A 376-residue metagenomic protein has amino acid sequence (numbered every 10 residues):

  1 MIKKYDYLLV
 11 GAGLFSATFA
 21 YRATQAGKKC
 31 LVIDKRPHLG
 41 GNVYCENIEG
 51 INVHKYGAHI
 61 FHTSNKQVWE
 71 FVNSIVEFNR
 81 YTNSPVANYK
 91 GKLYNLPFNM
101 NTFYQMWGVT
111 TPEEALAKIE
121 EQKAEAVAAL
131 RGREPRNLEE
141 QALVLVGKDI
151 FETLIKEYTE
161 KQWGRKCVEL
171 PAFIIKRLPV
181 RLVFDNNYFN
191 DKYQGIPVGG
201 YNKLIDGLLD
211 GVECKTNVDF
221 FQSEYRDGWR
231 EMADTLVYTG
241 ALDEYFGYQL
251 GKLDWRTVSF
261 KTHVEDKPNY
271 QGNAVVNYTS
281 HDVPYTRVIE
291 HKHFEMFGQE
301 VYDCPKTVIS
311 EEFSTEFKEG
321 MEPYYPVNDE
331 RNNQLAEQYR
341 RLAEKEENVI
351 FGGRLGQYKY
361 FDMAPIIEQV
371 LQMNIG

Functional and structural regions predicted by a protein language model:
Y5-V32, N374: N-terminal Rossmann-like FAD-binding beta1-loop-alpha1 element of flavoenzymes
L8-V10, I33, R230-D243: Short hydrophobic core segments
G13-S16, P37-L39, N101, E160 (+5 more regions): Short, solvent-exposed loop/turn segments at secondary-structure junctions
T24-E49: Glycine-rich FAD pyrophosphate-binding loop
E46-F71: N-terminal glycine-rich dinucleotide-binding loop that anchors FAD/FMN and/or NAD(P) in oxidoreductases
V68-K90, I150-T153: A short alpha-helix-loop-beta-strand transition element characteristic of N-terminal alpha/beta dinucleotide-binding
A87, K92-Y94, N101-T235: Active-site/ligand-binding neighborhood in enzyme catalytic cores
D234-T235, E244-I375: C-terminal segments that line or cap access tunnels to active or ligand-binding sites in enzymes and enzyme-associated
